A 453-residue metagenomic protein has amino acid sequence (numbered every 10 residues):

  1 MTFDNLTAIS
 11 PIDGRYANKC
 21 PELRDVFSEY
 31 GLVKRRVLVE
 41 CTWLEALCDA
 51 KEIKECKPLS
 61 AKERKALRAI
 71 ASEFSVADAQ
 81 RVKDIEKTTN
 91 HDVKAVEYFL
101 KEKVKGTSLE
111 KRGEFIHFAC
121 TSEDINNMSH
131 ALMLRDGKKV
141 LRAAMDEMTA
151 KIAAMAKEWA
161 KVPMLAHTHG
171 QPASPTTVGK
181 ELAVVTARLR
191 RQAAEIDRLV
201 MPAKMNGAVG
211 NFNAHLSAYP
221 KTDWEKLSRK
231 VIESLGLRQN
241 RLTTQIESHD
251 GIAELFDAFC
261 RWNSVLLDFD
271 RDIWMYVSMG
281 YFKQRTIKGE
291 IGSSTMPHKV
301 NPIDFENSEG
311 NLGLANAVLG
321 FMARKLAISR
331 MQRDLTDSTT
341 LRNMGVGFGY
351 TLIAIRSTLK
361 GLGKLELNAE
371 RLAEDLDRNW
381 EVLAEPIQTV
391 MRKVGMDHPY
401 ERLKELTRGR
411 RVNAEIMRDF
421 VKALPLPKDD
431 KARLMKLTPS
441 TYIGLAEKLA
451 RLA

Functional and structural regions predicted by a protein language model:
M1-K34, E86-N90, G280-F282, S293-A453: Glycine-rich cofactor/substrate-binding loops
T2-H215, Y219-K230, G292, F305-N307 (+5 more regions): A helix-coil-helix interface module used to build multimeric assemblies and to scaffold catalytic/cofactor sites
T42-L47, F99, K103, K151 (+16 more regions): Generic, well-ordered alpha-helical scaffold segments in large soluble proteins
K103-L109, S228, I232-H249: Conserved catalytic cysteine-centered active-site region of acyl-thioester-dependent Claisen-condensing enzymes
R135-R142, D146, A153, A183-T186 (+8 more regions): Short amphipathic alpha-helical segments with heptad-repeat character
A153, K157-A160, M201, W274 (+4 more regions): Alpha-helical coiled-coil oligomerization motifs
Q192, R238, T244-R330: Glycine-rich anion/phosphate-binding loop at the beta-strand->alpha-helix junction
L216-Y219, S234, Q239-I246, L372-W380 (+2 more regions): A structural signal for small-residue-enriched, beta-sheet-centric alpha/beta enzyme cores and oligomeric scaffold folds
